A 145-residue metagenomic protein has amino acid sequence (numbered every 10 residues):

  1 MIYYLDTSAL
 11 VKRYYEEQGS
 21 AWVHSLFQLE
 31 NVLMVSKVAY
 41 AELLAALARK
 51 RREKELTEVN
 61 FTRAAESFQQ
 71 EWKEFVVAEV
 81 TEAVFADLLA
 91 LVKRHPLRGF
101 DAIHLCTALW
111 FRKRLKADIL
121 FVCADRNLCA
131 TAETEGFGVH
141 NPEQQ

Functional and structural regions predicted by a protein language model:
M1-A39, K50-R63, F137, E143-Q145: Short, well-structured N-terminal submotif of metal-dependent ribonuclease cores
I2, C106, W110-Q145: Acidic, PIN/NYN-like endoribonuclease modules and their adjacent C-terminal/linker elements
A21, A86, C129-A130: Alpha-helical elements of the RecA-like P-loop NTPase motor core of helicases
E30-L33, E74-V76, L115-L120: Short active-site oxyanion
S36, F100-I103, A124: Replace "coordinates the UDP/GDP/TDP-sugar" with "coordinates nucleotide-activated sugar donors
A39-Y40, Q70-H95, A102-T107: Acidic catalytic patch
R49-E82: Helix-adjacent hinge/juxtasegments
